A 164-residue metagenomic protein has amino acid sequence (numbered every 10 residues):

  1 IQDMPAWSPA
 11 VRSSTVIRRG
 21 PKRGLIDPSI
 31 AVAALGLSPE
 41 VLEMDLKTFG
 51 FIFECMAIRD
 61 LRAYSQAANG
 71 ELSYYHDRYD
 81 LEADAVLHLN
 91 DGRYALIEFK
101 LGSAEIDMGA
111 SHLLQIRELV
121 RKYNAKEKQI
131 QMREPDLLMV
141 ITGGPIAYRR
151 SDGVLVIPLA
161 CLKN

Functional and structural regions predicted by a protein language model:
I1-R93: Accessory nucleic acid-recognition modules appended to NTPase machines
I30, Y79, S103, P145-A147: Conserved nucleotide-binding/hydrolysis micro-motifs of P-loop NTPases
A33, I106-M108, A147-S151: Switch/connector loops and helix/strand junctions flanking conserved nucleotide-binding motifs in nucleotide-processing
H88, A95-A104: Active-site ExK catalytic segment of metal-dependent nucleases
R93-A95, L137: Structural motif
G102-Y123: Mg2+/Mn2+-dependent nuclease catalytic core
E118-L137: Short mixed-charge
D136, I141-N164: Domain-level recognition of nuclease-like catalytic cores that cleave nucleotide substrates
